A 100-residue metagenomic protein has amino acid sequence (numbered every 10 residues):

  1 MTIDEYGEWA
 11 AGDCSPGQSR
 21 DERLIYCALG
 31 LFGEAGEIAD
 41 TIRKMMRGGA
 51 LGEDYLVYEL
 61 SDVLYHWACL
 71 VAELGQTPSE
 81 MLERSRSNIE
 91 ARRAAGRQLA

Functional and structural regions predicted by a protein language model:
M1-A100: Flexible "arm" and connector segments at domain edges
